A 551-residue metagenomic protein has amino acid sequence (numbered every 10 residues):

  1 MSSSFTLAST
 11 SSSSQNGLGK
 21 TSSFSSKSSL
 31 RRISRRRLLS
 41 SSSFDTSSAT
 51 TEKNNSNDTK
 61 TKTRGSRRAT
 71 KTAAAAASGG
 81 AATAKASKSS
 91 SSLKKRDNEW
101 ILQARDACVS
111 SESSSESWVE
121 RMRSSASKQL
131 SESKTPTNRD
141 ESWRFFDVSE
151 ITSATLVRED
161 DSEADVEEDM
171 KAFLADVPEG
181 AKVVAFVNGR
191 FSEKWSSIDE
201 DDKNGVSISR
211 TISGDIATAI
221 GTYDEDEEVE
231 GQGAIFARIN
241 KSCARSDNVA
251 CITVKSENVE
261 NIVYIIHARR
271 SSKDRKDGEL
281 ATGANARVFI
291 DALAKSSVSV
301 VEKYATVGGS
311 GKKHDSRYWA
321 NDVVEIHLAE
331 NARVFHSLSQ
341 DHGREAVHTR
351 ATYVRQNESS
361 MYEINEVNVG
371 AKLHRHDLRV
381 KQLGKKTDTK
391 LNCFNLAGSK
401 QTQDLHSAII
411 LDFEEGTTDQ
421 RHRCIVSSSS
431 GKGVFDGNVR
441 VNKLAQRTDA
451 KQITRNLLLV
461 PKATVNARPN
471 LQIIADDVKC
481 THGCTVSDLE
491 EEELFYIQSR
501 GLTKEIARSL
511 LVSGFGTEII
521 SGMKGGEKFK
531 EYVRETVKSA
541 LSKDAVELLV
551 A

Functional and structural regions predicted by a protein language model:
M1-K53, D58: N-terminal chloroplast transit peptides
S2-S4, A74, V550-A551: Short, intrinsically disordered, low-complexity terminal/loop segments
G17-G19, G65, G79-G80: Residue-identity detector for glycine
R36-S42, S48-N57, T61-K62, T70-A84 (+1 more regions): Compositionally biased low-complexity segments, especially N-terminal hydrophobic helices that form the hydrophobic
R64-R68, T83-V334, S339, G343-R344: Short, low-to-moderate order helix/coil transition modules at the start of elongated helical scaffolds
T222-L502, G516, I520-A551: Conserved beta-strand/loop scaffold segments within soluble protein domains that form the structured core and edges
